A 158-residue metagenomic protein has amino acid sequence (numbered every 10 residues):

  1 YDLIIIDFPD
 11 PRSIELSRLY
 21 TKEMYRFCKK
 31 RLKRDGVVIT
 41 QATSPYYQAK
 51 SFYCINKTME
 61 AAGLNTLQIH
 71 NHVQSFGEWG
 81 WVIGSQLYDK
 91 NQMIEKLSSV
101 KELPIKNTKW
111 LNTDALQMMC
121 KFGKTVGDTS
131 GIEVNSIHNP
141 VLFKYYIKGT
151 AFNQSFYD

Functional and structural regions predicted by a protein language model:
Y1-L3: A short acidic, Gly/Pro-enriched loop at the edge of an enzyme's catalytic core that lines a small-molecule cofactor
I5-P9: Gly-rich Lys/Arg/Thr-decorated short loops/hinges at beta-loop-alpha junctions or inter-strand turns that position
D10-P11, T43-Y47: Short "lid" loop at the C-terminus of a central beta-strand within the Rossmann-like core of SAM-dependent
R12-Y20: Glycine/threonine-rich flexible loop motifs
Y20-R34: A short glycine-rich, Lys/Arg-flanked "PGG" loop and its adjoining helix->strand segment in the class I
Y25, K50-H70: Conserved Class I S-adenosyl-L-methionine
D35-A42: Conserved beta-strand signature within the Rossmann-like core of class I S-adenosyl-L-methionine
N65-D158: Soluble small-group transferase modules, centered on the S-adenosyl donor enzyme superfamily
